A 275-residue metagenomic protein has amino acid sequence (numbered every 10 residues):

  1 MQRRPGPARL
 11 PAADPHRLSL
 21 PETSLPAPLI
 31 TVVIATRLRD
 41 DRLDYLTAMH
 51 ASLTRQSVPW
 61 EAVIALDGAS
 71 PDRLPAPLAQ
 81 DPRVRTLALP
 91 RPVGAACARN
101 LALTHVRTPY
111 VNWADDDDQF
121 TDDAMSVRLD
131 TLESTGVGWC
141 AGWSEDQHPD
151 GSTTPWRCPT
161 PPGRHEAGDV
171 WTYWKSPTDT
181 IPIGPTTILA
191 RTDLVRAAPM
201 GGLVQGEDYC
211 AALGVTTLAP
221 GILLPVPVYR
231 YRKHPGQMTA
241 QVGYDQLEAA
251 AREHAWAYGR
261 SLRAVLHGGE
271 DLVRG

Functional and structural regions predicted by a protein language model:
A48-W60: Short, acidic, metal-binding catalytic loop of nucleotide-sugar glycosyltransferases
L89-V106: Glycine-rich, basic loop-to-helix element that forms the pyrophosphate-binding segment of sugar-nucleotide handling
V111: Short aromatic/hydrophobic "clamp" motif used to bind/position activated sugar donors
M125-W156: Conserved donor NDP-sugar-binding/catalytic core segment of glycosyltransferases
G168, P227, Y231-H234, A240-L272: Catalytic core of nucleotide-sugar-dependent glycosyltransferases
G168-L189: A recurrent flexible, glycine/aromatic-enriched loop bordering the glycosyltransferase active site that acts as
V204-A211: Acidic donor-binding loop at a coil-to-helix junction in glycosyltransferase catalytic cores that engages
L213-R230: Catalytic donor-sugar/metal-binding loop of nucleotide-sugar-dependent glycosyltransferases
